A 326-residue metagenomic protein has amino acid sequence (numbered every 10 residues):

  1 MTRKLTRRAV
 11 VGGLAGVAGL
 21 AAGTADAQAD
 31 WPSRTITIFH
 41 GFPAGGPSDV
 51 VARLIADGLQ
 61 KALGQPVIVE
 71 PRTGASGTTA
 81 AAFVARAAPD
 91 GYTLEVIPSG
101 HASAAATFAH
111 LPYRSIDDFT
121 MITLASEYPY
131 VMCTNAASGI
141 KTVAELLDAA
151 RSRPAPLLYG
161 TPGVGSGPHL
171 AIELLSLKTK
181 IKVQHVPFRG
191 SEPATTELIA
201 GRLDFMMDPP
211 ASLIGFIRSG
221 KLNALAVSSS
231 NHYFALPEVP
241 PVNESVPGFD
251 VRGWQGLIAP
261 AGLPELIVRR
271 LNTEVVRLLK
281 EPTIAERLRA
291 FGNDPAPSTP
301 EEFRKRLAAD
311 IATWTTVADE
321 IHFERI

Functional and structural regions predicted by a protein language model:
M1-V17: N-terminal secretory signal peptides and thylakoid transit peptides that target proteins across membranes
A22-T24: N-terminal signal peptide c-region/cleavage motif recognized by signal peptidases
A27-D117, P156, V164, K180-M207 (+2 more regions): N-terminal (or domain-start) structured segment
S33-T35, K178, R218, E265-I326: An extracytoplasmic/periplasmic, membrane-proximal ligand-sensing/linker region
R86-Y92, A106-P193, V242, P247 (+1 more regions): Hinge/capping helix and adjacent helix->loop/strand transition within the periplasmic-binding protein
V96-H101, T161, S191, D208-L213 (+3 more regions): Beta->alpha turn/N-cap motifs
G100-H110, S176-K178, F205-P237: A ligand-binding cleft/hinge motif common to bilobed small-molecule-binding domains
